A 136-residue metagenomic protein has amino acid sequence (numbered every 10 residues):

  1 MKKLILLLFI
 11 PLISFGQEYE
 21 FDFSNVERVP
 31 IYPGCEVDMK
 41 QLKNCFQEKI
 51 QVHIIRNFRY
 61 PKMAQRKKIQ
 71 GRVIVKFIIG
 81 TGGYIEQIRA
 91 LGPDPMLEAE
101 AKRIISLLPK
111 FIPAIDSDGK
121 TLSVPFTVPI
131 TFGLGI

Functional and structural regions predicted by a protein language model:
M1-K2: N-terminal hydrophobic targeting signals that begin at the initiator methionine
I5-L8, F15-I136: Charge-biased low-complexity segments
